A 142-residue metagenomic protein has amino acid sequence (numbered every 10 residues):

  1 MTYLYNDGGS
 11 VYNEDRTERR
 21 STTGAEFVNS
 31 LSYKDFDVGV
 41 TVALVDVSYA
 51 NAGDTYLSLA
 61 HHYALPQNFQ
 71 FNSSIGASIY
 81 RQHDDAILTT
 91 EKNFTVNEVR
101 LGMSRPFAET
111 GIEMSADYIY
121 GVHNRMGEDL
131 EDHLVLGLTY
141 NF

Functional and structural regions predicted by a protein language model:
M1, N29, V38-V40, S73-I75 (+3 more regions): Membrane-embedded beta-strand positions of outer-membrane beta-barrel proteins
T2-N13, E18, T41-A50, G76-I87 (+2 more regions): Sequence/structural signature of outer-membrane beta-barrel proteins
S21-F27, S32-K34, N51-L57, N93-V99 (+1 more regions): Residues that define the transmembrane beta-barrel architecture of outer-membrane proteins
Y33-V38, A64-Q70, F107-T110, N141: Outer-membrane beta-barrel channels and translocator barrels
T41-S74: A contiguous pocket-lining binding segment that forms or flanks enzyme active sites
Q67-G121: Outer membrane beta-barrel transmembrane domains
R105-F107, D129-F142: Outer-membrane beta-barrel "beta-signal"
M114, N124-H133: Extended, charged low-complexity segments that frequently continue into or abut oligomerization scaffolds
